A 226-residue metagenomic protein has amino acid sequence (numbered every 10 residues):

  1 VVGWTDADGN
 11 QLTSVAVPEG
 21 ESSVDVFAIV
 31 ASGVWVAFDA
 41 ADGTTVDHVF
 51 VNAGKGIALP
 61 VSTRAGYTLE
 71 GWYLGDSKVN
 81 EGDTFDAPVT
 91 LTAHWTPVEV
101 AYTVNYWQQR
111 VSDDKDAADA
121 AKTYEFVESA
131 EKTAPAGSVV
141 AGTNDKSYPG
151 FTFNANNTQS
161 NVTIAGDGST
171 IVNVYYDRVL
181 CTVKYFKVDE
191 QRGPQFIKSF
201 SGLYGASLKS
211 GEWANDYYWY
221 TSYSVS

Functional and structural regions predicted by a protein language model:
V1-S226: Secondary-structure capping and domain/repeat boundary segments
